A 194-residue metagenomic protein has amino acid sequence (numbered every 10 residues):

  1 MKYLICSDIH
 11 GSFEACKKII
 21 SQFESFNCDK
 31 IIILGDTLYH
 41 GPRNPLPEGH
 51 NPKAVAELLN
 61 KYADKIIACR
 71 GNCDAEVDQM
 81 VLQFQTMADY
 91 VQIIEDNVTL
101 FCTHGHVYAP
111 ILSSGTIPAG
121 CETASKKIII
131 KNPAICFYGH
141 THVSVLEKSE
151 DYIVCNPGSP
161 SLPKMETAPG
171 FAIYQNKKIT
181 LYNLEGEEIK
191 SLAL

Functional and structural regions predicted by a protein language model:
M1-K2, L192-L194: Short, Lys/Arg-enriched, disordered terminal segments
K2-E95: Core catalytic region of metal-dependent phosphoesterases/phosphodiesterases, especially metallo-beta-lactamase-like
K2-H10, V98-H106, I153-G158: Active-site-proximal beta-strand elements of phosphoester/diester hydrolases
D8, G35-D36, G71, H104 (+2 more regions): Active-site glycine-centered loops adjacent to acidic/histidine catalytic or metal-binding residues that shape
K30, L100, A134-I135: Short, Asp-centered acidic motifs that coordinate Mg2+ and/or phosphate in catalytic or ligand-binding sites
Y39-P52, L82-I130, L162-M165: Active-site-proximal segments of metal-dependent phosphoesterases and phosphodiesterases across multiple
C73-E76, V107-A109, V143: A short acidic, glycine/proline-enriched capping/turn motif at secondary-structure boundaries, especially helix N-cap
F84, P110-L192: Conserved beta-sheet core of the metallophosphoesterase superfamily
